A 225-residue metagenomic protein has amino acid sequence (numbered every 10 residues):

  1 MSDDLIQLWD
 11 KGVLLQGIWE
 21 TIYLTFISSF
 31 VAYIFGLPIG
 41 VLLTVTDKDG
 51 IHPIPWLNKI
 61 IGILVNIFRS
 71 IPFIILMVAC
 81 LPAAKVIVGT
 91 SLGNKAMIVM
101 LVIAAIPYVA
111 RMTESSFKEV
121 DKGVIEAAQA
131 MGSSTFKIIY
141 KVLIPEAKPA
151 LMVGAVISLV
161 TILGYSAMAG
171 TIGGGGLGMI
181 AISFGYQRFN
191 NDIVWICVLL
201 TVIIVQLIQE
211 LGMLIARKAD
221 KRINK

Functional and structural regions predicted by a protein language model:
L14-V45: Transmembrane alpha-helix signature in integral membrane proteins
Q16, E20-L24, R69, F73-Y108 (+1 more regions): Loop-to-helix entry region at the N-terminal start of transmembrane alpha-helices in multi-pass membrane transporters
I34-I39, K95-V99, I103-I125, A155-V156 (+2 more regions): Membrane-embedded alpha-helices of multi-pass transport/permease systems
L42-A79, L101, I106, M112-S115: Cytoplasmic-entry segments and transmembrane alpha-helices of multi-pass inner-membrane transporters
L42-K48, V194-K225: C-terminal transmembrane helix and the adjacent membrane-cytosol boundary/short C-terminal tail of inner/organellar
F117-A147, Q187: Short helix-to-coil transition segments within interhelical loops that connect adjacent transmembrane helices
T135-M168: Transmembrane alpha-helices
Y165-L200, D220, K225: Glycine-rich helix-loop "coupling/hinge" segments at transmembrane-helix boundaries in multipass transporters
